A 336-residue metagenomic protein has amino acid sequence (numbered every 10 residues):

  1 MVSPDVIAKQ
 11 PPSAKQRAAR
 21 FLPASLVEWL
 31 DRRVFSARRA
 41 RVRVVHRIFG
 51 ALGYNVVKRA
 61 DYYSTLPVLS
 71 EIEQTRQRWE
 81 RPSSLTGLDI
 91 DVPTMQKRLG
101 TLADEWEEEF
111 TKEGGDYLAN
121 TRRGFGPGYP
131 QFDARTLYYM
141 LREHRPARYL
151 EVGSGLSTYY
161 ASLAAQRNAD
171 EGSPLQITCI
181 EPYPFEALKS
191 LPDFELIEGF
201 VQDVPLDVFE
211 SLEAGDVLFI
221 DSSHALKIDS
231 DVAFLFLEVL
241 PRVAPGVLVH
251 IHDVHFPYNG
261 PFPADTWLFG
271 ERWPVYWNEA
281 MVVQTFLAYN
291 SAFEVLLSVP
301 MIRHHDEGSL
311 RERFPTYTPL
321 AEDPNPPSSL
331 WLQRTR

Functional and structural regions predicted by a protein language model:
V2-L150, L156-H250, V254-R336: A short alpha-helical cap/connector motif
